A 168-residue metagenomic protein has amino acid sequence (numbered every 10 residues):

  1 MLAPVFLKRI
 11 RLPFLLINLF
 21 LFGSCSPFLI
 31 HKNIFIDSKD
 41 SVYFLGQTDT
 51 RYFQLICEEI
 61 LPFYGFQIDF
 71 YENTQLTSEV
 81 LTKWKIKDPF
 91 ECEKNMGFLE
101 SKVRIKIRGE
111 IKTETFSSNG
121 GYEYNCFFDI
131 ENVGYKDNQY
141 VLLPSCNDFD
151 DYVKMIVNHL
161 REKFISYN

Functional and structural regions predicted by a protein language model:
L2-F14: Bacterial N-terminal signal peptides that target proteins for export
P13-G23: Bacterial N-terminal signal peptides
S26-N168: Ser/Thr-rich, low-complexity intrinsically disordered terminal regions
